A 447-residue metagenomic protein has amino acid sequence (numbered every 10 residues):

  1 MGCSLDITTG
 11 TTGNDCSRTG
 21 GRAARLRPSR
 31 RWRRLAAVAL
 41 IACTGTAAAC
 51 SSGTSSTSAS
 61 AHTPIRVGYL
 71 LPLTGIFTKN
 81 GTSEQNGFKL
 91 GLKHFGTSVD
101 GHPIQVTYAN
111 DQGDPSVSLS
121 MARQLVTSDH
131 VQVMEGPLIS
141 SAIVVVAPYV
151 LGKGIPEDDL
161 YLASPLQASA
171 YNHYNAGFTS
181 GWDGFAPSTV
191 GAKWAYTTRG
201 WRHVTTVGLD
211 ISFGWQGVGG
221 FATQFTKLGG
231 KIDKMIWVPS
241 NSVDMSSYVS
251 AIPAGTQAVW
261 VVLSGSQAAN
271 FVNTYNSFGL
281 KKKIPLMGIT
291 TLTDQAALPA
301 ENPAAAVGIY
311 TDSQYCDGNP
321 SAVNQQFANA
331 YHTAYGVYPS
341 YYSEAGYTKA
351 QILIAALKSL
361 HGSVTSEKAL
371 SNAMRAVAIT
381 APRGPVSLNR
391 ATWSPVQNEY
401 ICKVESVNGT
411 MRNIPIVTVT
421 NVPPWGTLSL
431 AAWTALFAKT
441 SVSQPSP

Functional and structural regions predicted by a protein language model:
M1-R66, T440-P447: Short, low-complexity disordered leader/linker segments with a strong preference for bacterial N-terminal type II
T57-S60, P64, K79-E84, H94 (+3 more regions): Beta-alpha junction/loop-to-helix N-cap segments that form part of ligand/metal-binding clefts
A59-K89, A109-S116, L138-I139, G208-W215 (+2 more regions): Extracytoplasmic "Venus flytrap"
L73-I76, D111-S116, I139-V144, L162-A168 (+7 more regions): Solvent-exposed loop/turn segments at secondary-structure junctions within structured extracellular/periplasmic domains
H130-I236, K283-G308: Extracytoplasmic ligand/sensor domains, especially the bilobed periplasmic-binding protein
S140-L151, T256-G279, K349: Hydrophobic alpha-helical
T274-Y347, K358-V364, N413-S446: Extracellular/periplasmic periplasmic-binding protein-like sensory domains
A334-S343, I354-N421: Segments of small-molecule ligand-sensing domains
